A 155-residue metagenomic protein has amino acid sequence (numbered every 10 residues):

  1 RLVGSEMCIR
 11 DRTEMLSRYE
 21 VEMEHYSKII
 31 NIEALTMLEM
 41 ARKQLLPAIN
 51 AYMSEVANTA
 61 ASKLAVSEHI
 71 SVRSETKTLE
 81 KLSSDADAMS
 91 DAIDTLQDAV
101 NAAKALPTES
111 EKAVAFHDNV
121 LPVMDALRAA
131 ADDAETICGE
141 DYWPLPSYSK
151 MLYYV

Functional and structural regions predicted by a protein language model:
L2-C8: Short, small-residue-biased leader/transition segments that mark boundaries at the very start of proteins
R12-L79: C-terminal catalytic subdomain
E33, M40, I70-K77, S84 (+1 more regions): A structural signal for alpha-helical segments
M40, Q44-A51, E55, K81-T95 (+3 more regions): Charged, amphipathic alpha-helical oligomerization/scaffolding segments
V56, K63, I93, V100 (+3 more regions): Leucine-rich amphipathic alpha-helices with coiled-coil/heptad-repeat character
S62-E75, E80, L121, D141-V155: C-terminal structured domains
A65-A105: Extended, well-ordered alpha-helical scaffold/bundle regions in very large, multi-domain proteins
N101-F116, G139-Y154: Long amphipathic alpha-helical coiled-coil segments
